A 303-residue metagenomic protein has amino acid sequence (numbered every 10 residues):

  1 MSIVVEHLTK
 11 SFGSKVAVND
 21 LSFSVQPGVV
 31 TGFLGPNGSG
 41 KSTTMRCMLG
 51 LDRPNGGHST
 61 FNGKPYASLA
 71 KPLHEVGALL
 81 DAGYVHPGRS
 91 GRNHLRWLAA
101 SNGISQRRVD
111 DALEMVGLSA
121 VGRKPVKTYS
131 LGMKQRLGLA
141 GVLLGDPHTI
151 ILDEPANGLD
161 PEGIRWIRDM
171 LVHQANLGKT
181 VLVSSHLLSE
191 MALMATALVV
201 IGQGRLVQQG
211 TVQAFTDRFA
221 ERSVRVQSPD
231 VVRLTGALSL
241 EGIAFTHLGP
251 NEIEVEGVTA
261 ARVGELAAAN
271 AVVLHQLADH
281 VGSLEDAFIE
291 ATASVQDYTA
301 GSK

Functional and structural regions predicted by a protein language model:
S2-V5, K10-G202: ABC transporter nucleotide-binding domains
P87, G236, D286: Alpha-helical elements of the RecA-like P-loop NTPase motor core of helicases
N102, F219, G242, V281 (+1 more regions): Conserved NTP-handling cores and scaffolds of large molecular machines
N102-G103, I164, S228, G257 (+1 more regions): Short alpha-helix boundary/capping motifs
I167-V255: ABC transporter nucleotide-binding domain
E256-K303: C-terminal coupling/interaction segments
